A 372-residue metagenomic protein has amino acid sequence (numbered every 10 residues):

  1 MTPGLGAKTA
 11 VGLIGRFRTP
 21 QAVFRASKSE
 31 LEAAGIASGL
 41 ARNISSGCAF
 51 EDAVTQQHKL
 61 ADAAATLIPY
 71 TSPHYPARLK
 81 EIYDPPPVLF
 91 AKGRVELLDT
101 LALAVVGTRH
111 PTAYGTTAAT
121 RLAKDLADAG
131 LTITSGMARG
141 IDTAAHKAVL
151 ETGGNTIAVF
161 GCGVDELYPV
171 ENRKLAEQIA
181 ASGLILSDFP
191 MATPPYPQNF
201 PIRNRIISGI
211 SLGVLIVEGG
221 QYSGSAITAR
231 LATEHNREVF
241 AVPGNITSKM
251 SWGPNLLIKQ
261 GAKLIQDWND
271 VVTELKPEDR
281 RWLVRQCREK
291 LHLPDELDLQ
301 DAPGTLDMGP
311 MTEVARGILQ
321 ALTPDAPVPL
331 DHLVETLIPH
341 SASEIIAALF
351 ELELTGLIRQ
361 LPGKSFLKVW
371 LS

Functional and structural regions predicted by a protein language model:
M1-H74, T355-S372: Short, small/acidic-rich helices and loops at N termini and domain boundaries of DNA replication/processing enzymes
A61, P69-S372: Glycine-biased, small-residue-rich flexible motifs in mid-sequence functional cores and linkers
